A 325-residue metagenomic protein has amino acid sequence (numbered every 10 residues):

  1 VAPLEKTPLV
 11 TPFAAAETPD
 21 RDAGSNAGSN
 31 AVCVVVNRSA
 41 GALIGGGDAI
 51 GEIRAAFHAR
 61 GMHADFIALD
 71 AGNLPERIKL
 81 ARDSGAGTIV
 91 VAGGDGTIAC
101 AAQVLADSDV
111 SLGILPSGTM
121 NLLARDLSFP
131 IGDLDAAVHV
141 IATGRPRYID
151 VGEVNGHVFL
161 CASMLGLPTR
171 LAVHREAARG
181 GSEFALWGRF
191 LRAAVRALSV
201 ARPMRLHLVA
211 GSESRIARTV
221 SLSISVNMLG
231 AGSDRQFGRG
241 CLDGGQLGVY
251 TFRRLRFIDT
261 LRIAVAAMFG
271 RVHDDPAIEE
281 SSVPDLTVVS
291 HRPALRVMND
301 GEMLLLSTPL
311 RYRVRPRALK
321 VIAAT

Functional and structural regions predicted by a protein language model:
V1-I89, A99, D135: ATP/NTP phosphate-donor binding region
L4, P8-T18, G46-G47, A210-G211 (+3 more regions): ATP/nucleoside-binding phosphotransfer catalytic cores, i.e., glycine-rich phosphate-binding loops
A31, H157-V158, R205, S221 (+6 more regions): Structural motif
V36-R38, G93, R253, S290: Short beta-strand/turn micro-motifs composed of small residues that flank or help shape donor/cofactor-binding pockets
S39, G51, A59-R60, A68-L69 (+2 more regions): Catalytic core of DAGKc-family lipid kinases
T97-V110: Short Gly/Thr/Asp-enriched flexible loops that form oxyanion-binding sites at enzyme active sites
M164, S223-G238, M303: Glycine-rich phosphate/pyrophosphate-binding beta-alpha loops
R179-G188, G230-D259: Gly/Ser/Thr-rich active-site loops/lids in small-molecule metabolic enzymes that frequently grip phosphoryl groups
